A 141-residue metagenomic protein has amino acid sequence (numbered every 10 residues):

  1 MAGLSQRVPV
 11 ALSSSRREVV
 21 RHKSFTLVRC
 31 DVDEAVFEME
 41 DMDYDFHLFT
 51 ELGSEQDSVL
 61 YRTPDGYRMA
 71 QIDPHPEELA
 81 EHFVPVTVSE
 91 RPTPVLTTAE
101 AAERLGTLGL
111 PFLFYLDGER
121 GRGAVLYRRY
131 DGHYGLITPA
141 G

Functional and structural regions predicted by a protein language model:
M1-G141: N-terminal, polar/charged subdomain of small-to-medium soluble alpha/beta proteins
